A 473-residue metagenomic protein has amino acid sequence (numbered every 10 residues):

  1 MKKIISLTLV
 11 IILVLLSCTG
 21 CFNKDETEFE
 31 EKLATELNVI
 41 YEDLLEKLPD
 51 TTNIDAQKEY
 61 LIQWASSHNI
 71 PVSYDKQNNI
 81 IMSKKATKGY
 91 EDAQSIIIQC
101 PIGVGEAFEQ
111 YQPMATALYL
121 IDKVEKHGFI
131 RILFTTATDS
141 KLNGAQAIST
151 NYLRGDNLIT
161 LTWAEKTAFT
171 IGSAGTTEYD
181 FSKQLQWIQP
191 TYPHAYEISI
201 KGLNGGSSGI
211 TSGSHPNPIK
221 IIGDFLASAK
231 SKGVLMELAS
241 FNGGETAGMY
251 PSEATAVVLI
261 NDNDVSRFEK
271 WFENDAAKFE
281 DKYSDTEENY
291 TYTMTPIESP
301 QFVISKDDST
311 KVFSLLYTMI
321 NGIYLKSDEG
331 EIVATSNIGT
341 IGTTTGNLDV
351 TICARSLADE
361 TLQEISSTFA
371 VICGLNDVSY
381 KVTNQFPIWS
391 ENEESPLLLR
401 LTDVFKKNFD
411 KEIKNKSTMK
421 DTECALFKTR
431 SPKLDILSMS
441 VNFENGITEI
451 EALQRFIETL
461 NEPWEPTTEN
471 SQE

Functional and structural regions predicted by a protein language model:
L16-G20: C-terminal motif of bacterial Sec signal peptides marking the signal peptidase cleavage site
F22-T27, V333-D349, C353, F405 (+1 more regions): Zn-dependent metallopeptidase/amidohydrolase metal-coordination segment
D25-F108, V124: Acidic/His- and Gly-rich active-site-bordering loop/insert found across diverse amide/peptide-bond hydrolases
L45-P49, T291-V303, N337-I341, D349-A358 (+1 more regions): A short beta-alpha structural unit
G105-T191, G206-G209, G213, K326-G330 (+1 more regions): Acidic/histidine-rich catalytic neighborhood of metal-dependent amide-processing enzymes
P190-P193, I210-N242, G248-M249, L259-T335 (+1 more regions): Acidic-enriched catalytic cores of C-N bond-cleaving enzymes acting on peptides and small amides
I210-G244, T383, E391-L434: Active-site-adjacent substrate-binding region of metalloamidase/peptidase-like peptide-processing proteins
S214-K232, D308-K326, Q363-V371, K411 (+1 more regions): His/Asp/Glu-rich mid-to-C-terminal helical/loop segments that flank catalytic regions of hydrolases
